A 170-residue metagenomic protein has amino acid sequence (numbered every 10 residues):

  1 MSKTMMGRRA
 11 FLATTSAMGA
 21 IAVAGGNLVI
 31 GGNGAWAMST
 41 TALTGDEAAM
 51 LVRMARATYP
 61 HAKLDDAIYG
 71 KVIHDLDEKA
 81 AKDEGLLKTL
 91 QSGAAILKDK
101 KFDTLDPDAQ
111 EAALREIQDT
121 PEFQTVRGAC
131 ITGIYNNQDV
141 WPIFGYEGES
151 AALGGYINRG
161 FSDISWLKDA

Functional and structural regions predicted by a protein language model:
K3-T4, E122: Coiled-coil-like amphipathic alpha-helices with heptad-repeat character
M5, A10, V23-H61: C-terminal segment of N-terminal export signals and the immediately downstream linker at the start of the mature
G7, F11-T14, A113: Short, hydrophobic/aromatic alpha-helical segments in well-folded domains
T15-G19: Sec-dependent signal peptide hydrophobic core
A22-V23, P121: A short hydrophobic/aromatic micro-motif that marks alpha-helical segments and, especially, helix-coil
A49-R53, A67-A170: Mature-region segments of soluble proteins
